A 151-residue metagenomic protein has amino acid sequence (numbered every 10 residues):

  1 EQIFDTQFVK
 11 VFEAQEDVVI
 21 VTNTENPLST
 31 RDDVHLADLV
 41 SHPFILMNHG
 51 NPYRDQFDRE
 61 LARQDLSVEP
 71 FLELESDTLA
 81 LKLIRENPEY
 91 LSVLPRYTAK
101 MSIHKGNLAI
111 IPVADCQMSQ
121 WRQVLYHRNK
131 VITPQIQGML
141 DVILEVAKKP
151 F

Functional and structural regions predicted by a protein language model:
E1-Q2, T24, P95-T98, R122: Short secondary-structure boundary segments
E1-T22, A109-I111: Short beta-strand-centered segments that line the small-molecule binding cleft or hinge of alpha/beta clamshell
V21, L46-M47, E73, S92: Active-site-adjacent beta-strand anchor residues
N23-P27, R128-K130: Short loop segments at secondary-structure junctions
L28, P43-Q64, I132-D141, P150-F151: Secondary-structure junction motif
Y53-I110: Hydrophobic hinge/microswitch elements
A109-F151: A late-sequence structural motif
